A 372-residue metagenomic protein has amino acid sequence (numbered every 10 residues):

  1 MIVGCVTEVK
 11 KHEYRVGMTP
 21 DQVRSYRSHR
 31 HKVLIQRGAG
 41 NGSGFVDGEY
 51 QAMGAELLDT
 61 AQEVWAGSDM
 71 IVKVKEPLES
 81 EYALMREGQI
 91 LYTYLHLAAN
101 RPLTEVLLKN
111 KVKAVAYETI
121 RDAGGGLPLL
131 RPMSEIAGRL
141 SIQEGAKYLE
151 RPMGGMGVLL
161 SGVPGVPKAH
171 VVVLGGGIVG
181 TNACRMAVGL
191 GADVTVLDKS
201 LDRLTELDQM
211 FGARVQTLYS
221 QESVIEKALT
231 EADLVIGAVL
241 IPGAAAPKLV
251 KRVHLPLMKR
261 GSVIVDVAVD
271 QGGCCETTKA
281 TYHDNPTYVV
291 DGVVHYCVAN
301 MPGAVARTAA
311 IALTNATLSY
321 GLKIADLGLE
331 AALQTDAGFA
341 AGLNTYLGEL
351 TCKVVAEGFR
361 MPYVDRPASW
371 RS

Functional and structural regions predicted by a protein language model:
I2, E8, P77-H170, V298-N300: Glycine/serine-rich phosphate-binding loop and adjoining beta1-alpha1 elements at the start of nucleotide-handling
I2-V106, N110: An N-terminal-biased, well-structured beta-alpha scaffold segment characteristic of Rossmann-like dinucleotide-binding
V6-G42, P152-L240: Glycine-rich phosphate/diphosphate-binding loop of Rossmann-like nucleotide-binding domains
V23, D47, T104, I142 (+4 more regions): Generic hydrophobic/aromatic pocket-lining and core-packing "Φ" positions
D69, K75-E76, L95-H96, V239-I241 (+2 more regions): Short glycine-/small-residue-rich Rossmann-like dinucleotide-binding loops
E118-L159, V269, C274-S372: Adenosine-phosphate binding glycine-rich loop
Q209-D291: Rossmann-like adenosine-cofactor binding region
